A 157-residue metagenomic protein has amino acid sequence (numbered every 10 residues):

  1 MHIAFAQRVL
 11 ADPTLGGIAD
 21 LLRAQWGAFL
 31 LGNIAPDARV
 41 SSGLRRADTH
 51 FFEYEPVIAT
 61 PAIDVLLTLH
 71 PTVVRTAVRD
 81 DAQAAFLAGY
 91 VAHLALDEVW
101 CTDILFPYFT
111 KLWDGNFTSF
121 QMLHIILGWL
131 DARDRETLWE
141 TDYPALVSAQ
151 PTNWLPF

Functional and structural regions predicted by a protein language model:
M1-F157: N-terminal leader/auxiliary helical segments
